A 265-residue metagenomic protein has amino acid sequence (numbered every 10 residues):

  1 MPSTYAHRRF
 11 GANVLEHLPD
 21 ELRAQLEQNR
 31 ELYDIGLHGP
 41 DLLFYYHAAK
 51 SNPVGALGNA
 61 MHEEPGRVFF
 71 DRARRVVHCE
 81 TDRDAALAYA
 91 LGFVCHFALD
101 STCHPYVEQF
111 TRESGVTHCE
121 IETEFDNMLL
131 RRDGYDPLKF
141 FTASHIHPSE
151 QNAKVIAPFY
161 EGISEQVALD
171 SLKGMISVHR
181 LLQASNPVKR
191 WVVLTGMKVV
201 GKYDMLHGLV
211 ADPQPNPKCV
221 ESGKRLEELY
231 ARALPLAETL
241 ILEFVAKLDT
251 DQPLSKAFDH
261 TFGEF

Functional and structural regions predicted by a protein language model:
M1-A90, V94-F265: N-terminal leader/auxiliary helical segments
